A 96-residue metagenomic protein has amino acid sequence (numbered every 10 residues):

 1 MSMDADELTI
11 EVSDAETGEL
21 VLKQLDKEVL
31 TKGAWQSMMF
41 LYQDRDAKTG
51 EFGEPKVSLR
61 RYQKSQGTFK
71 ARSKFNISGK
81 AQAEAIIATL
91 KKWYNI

Functional and structural regions predicted by a protein language model:
M1-E84, A88-I96: Positively charged, low-complexity terminal tracts and the immediately adjacent first secondary-structure elements
